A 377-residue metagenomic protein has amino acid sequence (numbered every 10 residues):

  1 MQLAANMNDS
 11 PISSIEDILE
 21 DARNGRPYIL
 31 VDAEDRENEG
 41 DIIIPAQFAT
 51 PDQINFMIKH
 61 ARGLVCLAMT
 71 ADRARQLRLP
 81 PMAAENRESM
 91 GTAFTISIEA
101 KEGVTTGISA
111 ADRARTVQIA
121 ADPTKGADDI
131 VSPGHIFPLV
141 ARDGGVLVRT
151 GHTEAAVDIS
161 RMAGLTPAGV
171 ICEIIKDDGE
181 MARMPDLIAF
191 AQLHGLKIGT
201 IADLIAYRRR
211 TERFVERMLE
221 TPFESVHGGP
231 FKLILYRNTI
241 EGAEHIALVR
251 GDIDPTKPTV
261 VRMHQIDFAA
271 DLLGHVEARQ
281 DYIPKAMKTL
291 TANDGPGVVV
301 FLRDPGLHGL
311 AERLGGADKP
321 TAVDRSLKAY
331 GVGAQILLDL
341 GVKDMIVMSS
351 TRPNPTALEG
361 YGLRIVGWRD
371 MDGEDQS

Functional and structural regions predicted by a protein language model:
M1-S377: Catalytic domains of riboflavin
